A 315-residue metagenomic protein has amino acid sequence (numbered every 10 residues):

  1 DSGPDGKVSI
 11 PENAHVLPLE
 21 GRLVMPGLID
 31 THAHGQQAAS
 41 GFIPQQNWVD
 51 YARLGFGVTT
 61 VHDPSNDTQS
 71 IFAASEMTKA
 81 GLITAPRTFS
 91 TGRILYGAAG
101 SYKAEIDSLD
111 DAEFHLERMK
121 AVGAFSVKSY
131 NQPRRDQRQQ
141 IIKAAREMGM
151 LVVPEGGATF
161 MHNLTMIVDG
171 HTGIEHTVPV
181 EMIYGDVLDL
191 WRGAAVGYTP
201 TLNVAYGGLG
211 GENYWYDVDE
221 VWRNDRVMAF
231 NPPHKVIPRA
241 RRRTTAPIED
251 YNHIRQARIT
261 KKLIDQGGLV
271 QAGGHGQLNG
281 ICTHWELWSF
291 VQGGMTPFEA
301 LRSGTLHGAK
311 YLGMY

Functional and structural regions predicted by a protein language model:
D1-M25: Histidine-rich, glycine-flanked metal-binding segment
G3-D5, I281, T296-R302, K310-Y315: Acidic, glycine-enriched loop/beta-strand segments at the rims of small-molecule binding/catalytic pockets
R22, I29-Q36, V153-E155, E175-H176 (+1 more regions): Histidine-centered divalent metal-coordination motifs
R22-L82, A98-Y102, D110, D136 (+1 more regions): Metal-associated gating/positioning segment near the N- to mid-region
V49-Q69, A85-L95, K120-Q132, L151 (+3 more regions): Divalent metal-dependent hydrolysis catalytic cores, especially in the metallo-beta-lactamase
T68-A74, N131-R146, M182-G193: Active-site-adjacent beta->alpha loops and helix N-cap segments on the catalytic face of soluble alpha/beta enzymes
E76-I94, R138-G157, A195-P200: Alpha-helix-loop-beta-strand connector modules within alpha/beta enzyme cores
H115-P133, P179-G293, F298: Active-site neighborhoods of metal-dependent hydrolases
